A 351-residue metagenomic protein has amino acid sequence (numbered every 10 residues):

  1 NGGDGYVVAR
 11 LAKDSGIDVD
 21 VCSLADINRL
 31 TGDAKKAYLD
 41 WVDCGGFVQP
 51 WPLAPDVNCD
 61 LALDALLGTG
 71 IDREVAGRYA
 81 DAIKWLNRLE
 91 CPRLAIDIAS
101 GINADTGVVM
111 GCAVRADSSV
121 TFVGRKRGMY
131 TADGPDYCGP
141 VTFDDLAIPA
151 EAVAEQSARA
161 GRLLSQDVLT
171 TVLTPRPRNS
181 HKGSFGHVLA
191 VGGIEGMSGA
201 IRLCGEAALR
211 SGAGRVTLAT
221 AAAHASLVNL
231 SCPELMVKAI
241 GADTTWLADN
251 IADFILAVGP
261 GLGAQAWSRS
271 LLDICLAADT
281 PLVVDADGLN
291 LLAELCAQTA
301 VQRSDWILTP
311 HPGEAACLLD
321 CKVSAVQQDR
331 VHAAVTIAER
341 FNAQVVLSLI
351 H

Functional and structural regions predicted by a protein language model:
N1-A65, E74-I96: Nucleotide and nucleotide-moiety/phosphate-recognizing core
N1-T31, K35, S118, M129-A286 (+2 more regions): Small-residue (G/A/S/T)-rich helix-start motifs and N-terminal tracts that mark the onset
W41-C44, A82, R125, D249 (+2 more regions): Generic signature of intrinsically disordered, low-complexity segments enriched in small/polar residues
D56-D60, L86, A113, N250-I251 (+2 more regions): A short, aliphatic-rich alpha-helical micro-motif
L61, L66-A158: Internal gly/pro-rich beta-alpha loop/helix module that stabilizes soluble enzyme cofactors or their anionic handles
